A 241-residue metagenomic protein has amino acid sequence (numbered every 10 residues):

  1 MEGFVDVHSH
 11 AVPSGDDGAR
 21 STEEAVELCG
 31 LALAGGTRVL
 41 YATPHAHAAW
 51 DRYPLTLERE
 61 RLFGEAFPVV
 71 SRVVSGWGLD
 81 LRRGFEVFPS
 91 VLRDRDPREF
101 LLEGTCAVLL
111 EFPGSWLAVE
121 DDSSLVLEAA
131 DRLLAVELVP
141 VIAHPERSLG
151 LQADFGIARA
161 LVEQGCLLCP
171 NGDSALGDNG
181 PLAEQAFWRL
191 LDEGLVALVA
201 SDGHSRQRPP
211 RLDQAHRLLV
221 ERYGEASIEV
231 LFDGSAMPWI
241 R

Functional and structural regions predicted by a protein language model:
M1-G76: An N-terminally biased module of ancient metal coordination in phosphate/nucleic-acid-related enzymes
S9, H45-A46, V87, P145 (+2 more regions): Active-site metal-binding loops of divalent metal-dependent hydrolases
A11-T22, E111-E120, A175: Active-site mouth loops of central-metabolism enzymes
S21-E24, S123-E128, A153-R159, P181-R189 (+1 more regions): Charged helix-capping and loop-helix junction motifs
L33, L134, L191-D192: Non-catalytic positions within long, well-ordered alpha-helices that form the structural scaffold/packing of enzyme
H45, L195-R211: Short acidic/histidine-rich active-site segments
W50-C169: Extended substrate/RNA-proximal surfaces in nucleic-acid metabolism proteins
D213-R241: Mid-to-C-terminal alpha-helical segments outside catalytic/metal-binding sites
